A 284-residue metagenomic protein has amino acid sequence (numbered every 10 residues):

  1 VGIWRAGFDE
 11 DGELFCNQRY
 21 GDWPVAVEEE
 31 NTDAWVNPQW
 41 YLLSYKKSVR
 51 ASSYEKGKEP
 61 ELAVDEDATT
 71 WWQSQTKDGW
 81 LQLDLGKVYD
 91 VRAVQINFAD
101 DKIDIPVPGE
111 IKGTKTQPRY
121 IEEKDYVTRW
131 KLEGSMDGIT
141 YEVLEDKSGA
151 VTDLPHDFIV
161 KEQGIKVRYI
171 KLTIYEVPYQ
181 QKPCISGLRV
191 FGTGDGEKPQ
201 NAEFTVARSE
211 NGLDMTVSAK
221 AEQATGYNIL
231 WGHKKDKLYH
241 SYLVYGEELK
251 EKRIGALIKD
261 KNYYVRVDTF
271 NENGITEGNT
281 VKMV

Functional and structural regions predicted by a protein language model:
V1-N31, T280-V281: Beta-rich carbohydrate-recognition and catalytic domains
D33-D65: Predominantly extracellular/luminal regions of secreted and cell-surface proteins, especially disulfide-bonded
V64-V143, L154-E210, A224, T269: Aromatic, loop-rich ligand-recognition surfaces of beta-strand-rich domains
S135-T140, W231-L238, E272: Change "in extracellular beta-sheet-rich domains … of secreted and cell-surface proteins" to "in beta-sheet-rich domains
K147-V151, Y242-E248: Short beta-strand segments within Ig-like beta-sandwich modules, predominantly Fibronectin type-III
V160-G164, R253-I258: Short, flexible loop/turn segments at beta-strand junctions in immunoglobulin-like and fibronectin type III
A221-V244: Extracellular low-complexity, O-glycosylation-prone stalks/linkers
I254-I275: Beta-strand-rich modules
